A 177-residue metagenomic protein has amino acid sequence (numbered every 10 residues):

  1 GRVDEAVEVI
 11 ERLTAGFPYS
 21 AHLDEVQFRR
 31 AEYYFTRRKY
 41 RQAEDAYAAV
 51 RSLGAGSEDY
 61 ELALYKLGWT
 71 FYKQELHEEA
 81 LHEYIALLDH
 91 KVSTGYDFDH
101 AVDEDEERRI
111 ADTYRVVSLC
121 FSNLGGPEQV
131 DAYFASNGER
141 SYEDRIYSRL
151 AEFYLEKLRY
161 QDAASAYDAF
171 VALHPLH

Functional and structural regions predicted by a protein language model:
G1-H177: Acidic, polar-rich low-complexity tracts and alpha-helical solenoid repeat scaffolds
